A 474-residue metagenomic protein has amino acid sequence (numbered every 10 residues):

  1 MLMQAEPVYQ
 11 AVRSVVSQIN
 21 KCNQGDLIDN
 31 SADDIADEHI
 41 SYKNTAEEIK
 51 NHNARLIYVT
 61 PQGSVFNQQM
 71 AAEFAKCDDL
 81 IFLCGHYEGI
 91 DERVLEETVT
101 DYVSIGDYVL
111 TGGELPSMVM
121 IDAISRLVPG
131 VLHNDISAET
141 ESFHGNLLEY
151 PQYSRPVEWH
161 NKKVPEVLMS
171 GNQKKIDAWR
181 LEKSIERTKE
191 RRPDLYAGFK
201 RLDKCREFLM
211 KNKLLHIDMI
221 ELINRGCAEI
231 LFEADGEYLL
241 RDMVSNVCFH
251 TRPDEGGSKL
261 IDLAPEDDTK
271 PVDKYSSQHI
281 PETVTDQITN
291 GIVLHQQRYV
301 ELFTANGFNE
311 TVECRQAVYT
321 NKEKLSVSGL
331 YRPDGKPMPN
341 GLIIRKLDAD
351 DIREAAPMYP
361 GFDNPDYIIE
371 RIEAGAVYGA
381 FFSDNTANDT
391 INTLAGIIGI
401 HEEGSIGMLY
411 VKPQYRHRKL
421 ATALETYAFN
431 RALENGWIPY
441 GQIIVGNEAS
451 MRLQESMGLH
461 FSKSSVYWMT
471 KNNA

Functional and structural regions predicted by a protein language model:
A5-I81, H86: S-adenosyl-L-methionine/SAH cofactor-binding core of RNA-modifying enzymes
I90, V94-I136, E141: Structured adenosyl-cofactor binding patch, chiefly the S-adenosyl-L-methionine
A197-D218, K324-P365: Short amphipathic alpha-helix that is part of the acyltransferase structural core
L209-V284, T393-M408, K412-P413: Conserved donor-binding loop and adjoining core beta-sheet/short helix segment in diverse acyl/aminoacyl transferases
Y238-P339, W468-T470: Acyl-donor-binding surface of acyltransferase catalytic domains
D268-P281, H417-N430, R452, S456: Conserved acetyl-CoA-binding loop-helix of GNAT-fold acetyltransferases
Q297-N309, T422, V445-K463: Conserved active-site alpha-helix within GNAT-family acetyltransferase domains
Y367-N385, D389-P413: A conserved beta-strand-loop-helix scaffold within acyl/acetyltransferase catalytic domains
